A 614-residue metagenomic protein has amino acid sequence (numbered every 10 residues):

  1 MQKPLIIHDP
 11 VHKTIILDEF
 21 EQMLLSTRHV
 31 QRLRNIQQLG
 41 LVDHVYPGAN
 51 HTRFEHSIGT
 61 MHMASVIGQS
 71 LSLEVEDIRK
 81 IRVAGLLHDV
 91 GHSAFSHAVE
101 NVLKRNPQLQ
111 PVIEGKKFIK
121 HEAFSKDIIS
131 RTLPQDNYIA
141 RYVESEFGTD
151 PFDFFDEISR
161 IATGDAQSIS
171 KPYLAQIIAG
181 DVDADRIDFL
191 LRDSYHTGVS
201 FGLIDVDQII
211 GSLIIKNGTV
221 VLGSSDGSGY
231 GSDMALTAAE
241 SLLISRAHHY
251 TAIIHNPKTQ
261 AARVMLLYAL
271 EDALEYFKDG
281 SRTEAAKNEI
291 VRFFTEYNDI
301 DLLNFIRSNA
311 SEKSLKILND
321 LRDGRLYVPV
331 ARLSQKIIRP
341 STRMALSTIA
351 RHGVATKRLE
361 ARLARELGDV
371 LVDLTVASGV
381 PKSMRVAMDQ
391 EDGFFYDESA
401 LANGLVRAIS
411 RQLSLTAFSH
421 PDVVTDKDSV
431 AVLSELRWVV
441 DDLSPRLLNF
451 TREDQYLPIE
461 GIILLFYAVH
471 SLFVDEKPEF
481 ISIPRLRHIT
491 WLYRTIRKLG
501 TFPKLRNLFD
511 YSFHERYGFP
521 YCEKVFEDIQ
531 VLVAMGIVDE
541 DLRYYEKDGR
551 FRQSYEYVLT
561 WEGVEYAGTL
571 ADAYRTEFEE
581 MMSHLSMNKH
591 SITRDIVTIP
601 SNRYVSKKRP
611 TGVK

Functional and structural regions predicted by a protein language model:
M1-K80, H92-F450, V538: Histidine-centered, transition-metal-coordinating active-site segments
H44, L87, L559: Short glycine- and Lys/Arg-enriched binding-loop motifs that mark or flank ligand-binding interfaces
G59, K80-I81, G85, V264-M265 (+4 more regions): Amphipathic alpha-helical interaction segments
G85, D89, S93: Catalytic glutamate of the conserved HExxH
L86, D183-R186, D193, D272 (+3 more regions): Alpha-helical scaffold segments in carbohydrate-active enzymes
D441-K614: Domain-edge interaction signal
